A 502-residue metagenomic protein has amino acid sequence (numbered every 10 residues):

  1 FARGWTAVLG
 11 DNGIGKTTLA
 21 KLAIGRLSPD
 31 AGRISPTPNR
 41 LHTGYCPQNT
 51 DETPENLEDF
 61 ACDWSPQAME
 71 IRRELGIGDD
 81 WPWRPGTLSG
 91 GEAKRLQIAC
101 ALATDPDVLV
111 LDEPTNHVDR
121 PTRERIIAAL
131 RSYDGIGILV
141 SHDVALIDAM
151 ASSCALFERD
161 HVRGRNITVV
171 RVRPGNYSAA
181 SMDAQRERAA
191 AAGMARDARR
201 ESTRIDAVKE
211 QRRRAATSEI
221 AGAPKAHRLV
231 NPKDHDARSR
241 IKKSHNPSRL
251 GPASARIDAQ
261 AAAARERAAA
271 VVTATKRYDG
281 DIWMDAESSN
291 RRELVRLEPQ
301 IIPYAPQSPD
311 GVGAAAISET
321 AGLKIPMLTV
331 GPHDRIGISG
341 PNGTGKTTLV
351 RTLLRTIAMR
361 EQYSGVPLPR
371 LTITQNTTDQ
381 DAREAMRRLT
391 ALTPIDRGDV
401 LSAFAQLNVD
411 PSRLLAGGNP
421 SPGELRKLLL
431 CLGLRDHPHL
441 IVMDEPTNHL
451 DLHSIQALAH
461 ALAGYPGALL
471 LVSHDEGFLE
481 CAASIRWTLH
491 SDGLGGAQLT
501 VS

Functional and structural regions predicted by a protein language model:
F1-A191, E287-S502: ABC ATP-binding cassette signature C-motif
F1-A2, W64, E74-W83, M182-P309 (+1 more regions): Coupling and communication elements adjacent to P-loop NTPase active sites across diverse families
